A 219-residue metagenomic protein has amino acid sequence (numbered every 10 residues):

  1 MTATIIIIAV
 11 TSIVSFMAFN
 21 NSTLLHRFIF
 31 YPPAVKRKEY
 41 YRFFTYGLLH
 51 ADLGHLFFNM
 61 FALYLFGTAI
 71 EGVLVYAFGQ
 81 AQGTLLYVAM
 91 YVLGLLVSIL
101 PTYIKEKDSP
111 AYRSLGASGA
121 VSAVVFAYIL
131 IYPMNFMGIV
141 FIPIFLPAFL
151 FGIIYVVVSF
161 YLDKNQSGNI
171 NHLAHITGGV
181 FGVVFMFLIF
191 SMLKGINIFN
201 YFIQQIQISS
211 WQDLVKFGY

Functional and structural regions predicted by a protein language model:
M1-Y219: A detector for small-residue-rich transmembrane helices and their helix-helix packing motifs
